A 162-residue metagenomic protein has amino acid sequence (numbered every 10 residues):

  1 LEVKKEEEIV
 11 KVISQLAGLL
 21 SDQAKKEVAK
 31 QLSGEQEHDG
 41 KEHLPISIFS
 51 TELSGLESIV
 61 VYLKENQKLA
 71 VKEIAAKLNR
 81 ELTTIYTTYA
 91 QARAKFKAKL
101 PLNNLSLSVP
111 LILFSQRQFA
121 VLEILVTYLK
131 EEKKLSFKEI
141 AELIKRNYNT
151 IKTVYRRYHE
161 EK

Functional and structural regions predicted by a protein language model:
L1-H38: Short, low-complexity, charged amphipathic interaction modules
A29-S33, N79, A90, K145 (+1 more regions): Short amphipathic alpha-helical surface patches that mediate protein-protein
G34-L56, L100-I124: Short, Lys/Arg-enriched anionic-surface-contact patches
H38, E52, L69, T83-L105 (+2 more regions): Short, solvent-exposed alpha-helical "recognition" segments
L53-L69, F119-K134: Short, amphipathic alpha-helical "recognition" segments used to contact nucleic acids or chromatin
K72-L78, K138-I144: Short alpha-helical "recognition helix" segments of helix-turn-helix
E81, N147-T150: Short coil turns linking two alpha-helices in DNA-binding domains
